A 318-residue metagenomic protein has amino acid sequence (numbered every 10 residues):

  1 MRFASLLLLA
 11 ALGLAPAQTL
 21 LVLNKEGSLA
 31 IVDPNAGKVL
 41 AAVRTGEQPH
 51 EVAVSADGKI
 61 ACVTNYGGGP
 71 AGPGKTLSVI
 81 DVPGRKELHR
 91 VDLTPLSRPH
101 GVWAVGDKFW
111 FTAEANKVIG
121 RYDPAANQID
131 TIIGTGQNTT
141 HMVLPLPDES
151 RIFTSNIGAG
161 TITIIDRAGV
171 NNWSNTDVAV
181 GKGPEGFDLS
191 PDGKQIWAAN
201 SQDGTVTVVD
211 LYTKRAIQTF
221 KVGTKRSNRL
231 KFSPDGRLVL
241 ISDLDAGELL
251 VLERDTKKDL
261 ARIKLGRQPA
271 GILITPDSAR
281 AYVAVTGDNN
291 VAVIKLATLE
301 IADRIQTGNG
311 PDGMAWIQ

Functional and structural regions predicted by a protein language model:
R2-F3, K194: Short intrinsically disordered, low-complexity coil segments enriched in acidic
F3-G13: Sec-dependent N-terminal signal peptides
L12-Q318: Predominantly soluble domains enriched in secretory-pathway, periplasmic, or organellar proteins
